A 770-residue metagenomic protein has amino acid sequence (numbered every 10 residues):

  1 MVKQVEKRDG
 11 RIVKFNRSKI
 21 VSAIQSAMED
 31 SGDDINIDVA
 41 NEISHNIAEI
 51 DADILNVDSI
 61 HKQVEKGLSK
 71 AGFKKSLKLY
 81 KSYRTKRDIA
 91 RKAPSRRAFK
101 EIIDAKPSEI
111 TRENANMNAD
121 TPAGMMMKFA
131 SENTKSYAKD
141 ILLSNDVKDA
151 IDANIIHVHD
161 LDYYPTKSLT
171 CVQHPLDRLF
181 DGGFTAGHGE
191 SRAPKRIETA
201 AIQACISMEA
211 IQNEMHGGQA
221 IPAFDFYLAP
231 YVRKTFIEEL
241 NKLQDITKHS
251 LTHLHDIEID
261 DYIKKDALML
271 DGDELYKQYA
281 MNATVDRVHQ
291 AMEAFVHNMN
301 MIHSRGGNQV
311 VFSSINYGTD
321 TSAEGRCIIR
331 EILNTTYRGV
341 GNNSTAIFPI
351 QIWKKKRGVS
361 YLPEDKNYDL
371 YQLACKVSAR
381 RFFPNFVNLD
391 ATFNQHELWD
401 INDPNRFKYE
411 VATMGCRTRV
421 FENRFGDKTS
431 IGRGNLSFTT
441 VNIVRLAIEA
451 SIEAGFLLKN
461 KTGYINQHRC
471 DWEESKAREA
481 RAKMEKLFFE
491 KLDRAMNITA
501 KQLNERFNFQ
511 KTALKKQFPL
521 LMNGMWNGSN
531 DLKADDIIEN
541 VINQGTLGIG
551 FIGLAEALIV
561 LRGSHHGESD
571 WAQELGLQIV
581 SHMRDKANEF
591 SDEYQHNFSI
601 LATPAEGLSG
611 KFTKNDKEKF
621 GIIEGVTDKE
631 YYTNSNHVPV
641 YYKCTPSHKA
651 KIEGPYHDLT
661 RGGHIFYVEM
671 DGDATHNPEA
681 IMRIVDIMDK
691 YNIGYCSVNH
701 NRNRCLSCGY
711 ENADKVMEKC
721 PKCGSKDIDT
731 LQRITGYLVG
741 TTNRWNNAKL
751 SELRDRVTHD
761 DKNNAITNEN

Functional and structural regions predicted by a protein language model:
M1-A105, S751-R754: Charged, amphipathic alpha-helical regulatory modules used for macromolecular assembly or allosteric control
K3, H45-D51, S313-N316, E556-L558 (+2 more regions): Short, hydrophobic beta-strand segments
N16, Y710, G736-Y737: Conformational switch/transducer regions in large eukaryotic molecular machines and scaffolds
K86-A90, R96-N543, S564-H565, S569-D729: Conserved catalytic cores of very large enzyme subunits
D286, Q290, V296, I559-V560 (+1 more regions): Metallocofactor- and cofactor-centric catalytic cores in central/energy metabolism, strongly enriched
L547-V560, S581, R733: Contiguous, well-ordered alpha-helical segments that form the cores/surfaces of helical PPI scaffolds
M717-E769: Long insertion/accessory domains within large nucleic-acid-processing enzymes
